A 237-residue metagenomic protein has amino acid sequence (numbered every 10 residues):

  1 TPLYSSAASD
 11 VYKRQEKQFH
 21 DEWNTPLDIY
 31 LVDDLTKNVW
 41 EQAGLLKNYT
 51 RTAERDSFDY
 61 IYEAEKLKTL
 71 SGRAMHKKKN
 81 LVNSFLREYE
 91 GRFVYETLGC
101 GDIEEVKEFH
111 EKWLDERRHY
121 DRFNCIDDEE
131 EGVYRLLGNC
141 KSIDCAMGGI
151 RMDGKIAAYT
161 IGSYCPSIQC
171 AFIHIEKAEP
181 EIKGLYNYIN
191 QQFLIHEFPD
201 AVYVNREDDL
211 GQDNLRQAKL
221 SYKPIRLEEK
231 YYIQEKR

Functional and structural regions predicted by a protein language model:
T1-A8, Y12: Single conserved hydrophobic/aromatic residue that forms the stacking wall/gate of nucleotide- or nucleobase-binding
K13-T25, Q192-P199: Short, basic/hydrophobic alpha-helical segments
E22-D33, P199-E207: Conserved GNAT acetyl-CoA-binding A-motif
T25-A43, D56-F58: Short, glycine/charge-rich beta-strand/loop segments that flank catalytic centers and engage negatively charged groups
T36-T52, N80, L210-L227: Conserved active-site alpha-helix within GNAT-family acetyltransferase domains
L45-D121: Acyltransferase donor/substrate-recognition loop-hinge adjacent to the catalytic core
F93-E179: A conserved beta-strand-loop-helix scaffold within acyl/acetyltransferase catalytic domains
C145-K236: Aromatic (often tryptophan-rich) hydrophobic motifs at membrane interfaces
